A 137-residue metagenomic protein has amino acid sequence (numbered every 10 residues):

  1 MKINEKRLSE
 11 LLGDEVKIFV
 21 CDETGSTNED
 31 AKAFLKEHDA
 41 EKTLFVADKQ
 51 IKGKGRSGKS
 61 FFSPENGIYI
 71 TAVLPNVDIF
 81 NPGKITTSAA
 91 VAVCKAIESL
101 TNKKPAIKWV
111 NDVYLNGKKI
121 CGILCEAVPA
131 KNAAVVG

Functional and structural regions predicted by a protein language model:
M1-S99, C121: N-terminal lobe of the biotin/lipoate ligase/transferase fold
A90, K95-N132: Acidic (Asp/Glu) carboxylate-rich active-site/surface patches
A134-G137: Short, intrinsically disordered, charge-balanced linker/junction segments flanking boundaries in proteins
